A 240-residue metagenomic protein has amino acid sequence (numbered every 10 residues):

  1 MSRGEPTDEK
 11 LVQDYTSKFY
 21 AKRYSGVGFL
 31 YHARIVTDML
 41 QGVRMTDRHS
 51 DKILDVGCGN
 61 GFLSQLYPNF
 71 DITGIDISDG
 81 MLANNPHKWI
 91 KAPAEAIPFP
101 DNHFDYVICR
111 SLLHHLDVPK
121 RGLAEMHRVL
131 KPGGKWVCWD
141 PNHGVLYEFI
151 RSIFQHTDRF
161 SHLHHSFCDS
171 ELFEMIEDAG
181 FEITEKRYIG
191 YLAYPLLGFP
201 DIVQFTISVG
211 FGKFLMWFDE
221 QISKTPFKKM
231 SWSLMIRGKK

Functional and structural regions predicted by a protein language model:
M1-D47, F62, L197: Conserved class I S-adenosyl-L-methionine
L54, G59-A96: Class I SAM-dependent methyltransferase SAM/SAH-binding core
E95-V107: A short acidic, Gly/Pro-enriched loop at the edge of an enzyme's catalytic core that lines a small-molecule cofactor
C109-L112: A short beta-strand submotif of the Rossmann-like class I SAM-dependent methyltransferase core that lines
K120-P132: A short glycine-rich, Lys/Arg-flanked "PGG" loop and its adjoining helix->strand segment in the class I
V137-F160: Conserved class I S-adenosyl-L-methionine
Q155-E171: Acceptor-substrate binding/catalytic loop of class I
E185-K240: A C-terminal cap/extension of S-adenosyl-L-methionine-dependent methyltransferases that defines the acceptor-substrate
